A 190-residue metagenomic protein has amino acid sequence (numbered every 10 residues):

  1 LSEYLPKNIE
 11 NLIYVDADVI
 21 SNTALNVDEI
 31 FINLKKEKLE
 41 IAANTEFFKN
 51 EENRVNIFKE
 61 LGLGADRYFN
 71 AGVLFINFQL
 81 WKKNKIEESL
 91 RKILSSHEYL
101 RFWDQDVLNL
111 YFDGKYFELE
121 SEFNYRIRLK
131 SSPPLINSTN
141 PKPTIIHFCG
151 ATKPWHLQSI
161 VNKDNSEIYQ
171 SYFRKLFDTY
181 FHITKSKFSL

Functional and structural regions predicted by a protein language model:
L1-L190: Glycosyltransferase catalytic domains, chiefly GT-A lineage
